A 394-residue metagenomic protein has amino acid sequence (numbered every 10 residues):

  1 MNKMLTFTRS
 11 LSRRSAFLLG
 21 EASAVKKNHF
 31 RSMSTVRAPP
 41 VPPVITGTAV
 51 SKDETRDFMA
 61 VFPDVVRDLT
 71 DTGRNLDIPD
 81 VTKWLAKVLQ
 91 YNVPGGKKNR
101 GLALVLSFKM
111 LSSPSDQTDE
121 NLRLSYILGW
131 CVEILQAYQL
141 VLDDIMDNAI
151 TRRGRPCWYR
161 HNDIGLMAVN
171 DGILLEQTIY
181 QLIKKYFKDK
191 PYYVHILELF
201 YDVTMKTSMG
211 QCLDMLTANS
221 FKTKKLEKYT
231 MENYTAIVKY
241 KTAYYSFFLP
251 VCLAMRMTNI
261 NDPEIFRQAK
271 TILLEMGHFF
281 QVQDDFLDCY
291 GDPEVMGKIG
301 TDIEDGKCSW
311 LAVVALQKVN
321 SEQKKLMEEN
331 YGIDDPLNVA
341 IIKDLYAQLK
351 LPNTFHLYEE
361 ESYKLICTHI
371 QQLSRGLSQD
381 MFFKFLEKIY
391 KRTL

Functional and structural regions predicted by a protein language model:
N2-L394: All-alpha prenyltransferase/terpene-synthase fold signal
